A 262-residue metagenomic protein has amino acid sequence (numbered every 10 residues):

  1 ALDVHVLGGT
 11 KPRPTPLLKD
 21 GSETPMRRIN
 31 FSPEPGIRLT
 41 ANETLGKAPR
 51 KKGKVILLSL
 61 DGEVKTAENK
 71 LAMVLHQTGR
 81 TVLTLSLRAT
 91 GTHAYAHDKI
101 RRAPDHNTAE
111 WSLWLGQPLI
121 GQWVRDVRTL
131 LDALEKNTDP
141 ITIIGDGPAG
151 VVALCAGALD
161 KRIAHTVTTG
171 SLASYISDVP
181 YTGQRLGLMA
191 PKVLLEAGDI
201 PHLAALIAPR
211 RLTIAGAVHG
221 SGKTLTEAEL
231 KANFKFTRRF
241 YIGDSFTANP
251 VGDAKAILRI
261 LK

Functional and structural regions predicted by a protein language model:
V6-A48: N-terminal cap/lid segment of alpha/beta-hydrolase-fold proteins
L18-T24, R28-F31, G36, A72-T78 (+5 more regions): Catalytic cores of nucleotide-enabled group-transfer and carboxylate-activating enzymes in metabolic and assembly-line
R50-P140, A173-G187: Cap/lid segment of the alpha/beta-hydrolase catalytic domain
S86, T169-G170, A215: Alpha/beta-hydrolase-fold catalytic nucleophile elbow
L130-L206: Primarily recognizes the serine-hydrolase "nucleophile elbow" in alpha/beta-hydrolase and SGNH/GDSL folds
Q184-R185, S221-L230: Short, flexible/disordered intra-domain loops and linkers
R211-G220: Conserved strand-to-loop "acid loop" that flanks and positions the catalytic carboxylate
H219-G220, A232-K262: C-terminal catalytic histidine-bearing segment of alpha/beta-hydrolase fold enzymes
